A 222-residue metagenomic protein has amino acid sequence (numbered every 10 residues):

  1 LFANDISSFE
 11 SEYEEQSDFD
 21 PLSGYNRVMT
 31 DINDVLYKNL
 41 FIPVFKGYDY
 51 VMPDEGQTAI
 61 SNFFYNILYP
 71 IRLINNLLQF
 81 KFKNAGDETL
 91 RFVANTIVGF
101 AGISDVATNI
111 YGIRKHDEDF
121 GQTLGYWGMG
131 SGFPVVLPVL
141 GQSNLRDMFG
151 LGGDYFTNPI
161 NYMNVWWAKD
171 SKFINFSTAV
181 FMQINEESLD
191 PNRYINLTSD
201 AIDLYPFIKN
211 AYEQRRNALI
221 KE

Functional and structural regions predicted by a protein language model:
L1-A3: Sec/Tat signal peptide C-region and signal peptidase I cleavage site
D5, E10-S17, Q122, Y126-E222: A structured, mid-to-C-terminal "fold-capping" secondary-structure block
E14-S23, D34-Y37, P53: Short, membrane-interfacial amphipathic segments enriched in basic
N39-E55, I110, G121: Membrane interface segments of multi-pass transport proteins and intramembrane proteases
T58: A small/polar active-site loop signature that marks catalytic segments
S61-F63: Beta-rich strand-turn-strand
N66-L145: Mid-length scaffold segments of soluble, non-membrane domains
